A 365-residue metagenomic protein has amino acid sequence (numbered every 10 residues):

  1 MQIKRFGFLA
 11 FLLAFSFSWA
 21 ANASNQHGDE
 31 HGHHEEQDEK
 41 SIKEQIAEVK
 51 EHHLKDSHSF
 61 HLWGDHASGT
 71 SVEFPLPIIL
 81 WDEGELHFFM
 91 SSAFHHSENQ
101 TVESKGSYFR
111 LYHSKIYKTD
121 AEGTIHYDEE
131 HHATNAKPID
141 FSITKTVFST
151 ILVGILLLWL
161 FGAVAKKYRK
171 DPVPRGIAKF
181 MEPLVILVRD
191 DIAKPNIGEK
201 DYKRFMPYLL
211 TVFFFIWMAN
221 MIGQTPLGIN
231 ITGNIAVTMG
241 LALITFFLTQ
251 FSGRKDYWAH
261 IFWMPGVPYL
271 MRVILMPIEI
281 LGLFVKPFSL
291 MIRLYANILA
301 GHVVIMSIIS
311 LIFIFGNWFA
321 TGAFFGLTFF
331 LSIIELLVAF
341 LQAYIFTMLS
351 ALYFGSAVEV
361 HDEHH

Functional and structural regions predicted by a protein language model:
Q2-I3, W19-P174: Perimembrane topogenic segments of multi-pass inner/organellar membrane proteins
K4-A10, V147, I151, F205-L209 (+2 more regions): Alpha-helical transmembrane segments
L9-S18: Bacterial N-terminal signal peptides
A133-P138, V188-D201: Cytosolic juxtamembrane amphipathic/interface segments immediately preceding and feeding into a transmembrane helix
L152, L156, V185-R189, L210 (+1 more regions): Membrane-embedded alpha-helical core segments of multi-pass
L158-N196, D256: Hydrophobic transmembrane alpha-helix segments characteristic of membrane transport and insertion machinery
D191, F205-M206, T211-F214, M218-T225 (+3 more regions): Hydrophobic alpha-helical transmembrane segments and adjacent short intramembrane/lumenal linkers of inner/organellar
T225-I231: Membrane-interface helix caps and helix-loop-helix hairpins in membrane proteins
